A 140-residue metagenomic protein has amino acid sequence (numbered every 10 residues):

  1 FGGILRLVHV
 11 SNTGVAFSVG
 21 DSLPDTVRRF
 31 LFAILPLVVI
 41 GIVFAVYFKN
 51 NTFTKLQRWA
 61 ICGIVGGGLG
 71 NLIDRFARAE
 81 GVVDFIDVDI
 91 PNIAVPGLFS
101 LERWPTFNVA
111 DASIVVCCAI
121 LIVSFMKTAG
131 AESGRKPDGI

Functional and structural regions predicted by a protein language model:
F1-I140: Alpha-helical transmembrane bundles and membrane-interface segments of multipass inner-membrane proteins
